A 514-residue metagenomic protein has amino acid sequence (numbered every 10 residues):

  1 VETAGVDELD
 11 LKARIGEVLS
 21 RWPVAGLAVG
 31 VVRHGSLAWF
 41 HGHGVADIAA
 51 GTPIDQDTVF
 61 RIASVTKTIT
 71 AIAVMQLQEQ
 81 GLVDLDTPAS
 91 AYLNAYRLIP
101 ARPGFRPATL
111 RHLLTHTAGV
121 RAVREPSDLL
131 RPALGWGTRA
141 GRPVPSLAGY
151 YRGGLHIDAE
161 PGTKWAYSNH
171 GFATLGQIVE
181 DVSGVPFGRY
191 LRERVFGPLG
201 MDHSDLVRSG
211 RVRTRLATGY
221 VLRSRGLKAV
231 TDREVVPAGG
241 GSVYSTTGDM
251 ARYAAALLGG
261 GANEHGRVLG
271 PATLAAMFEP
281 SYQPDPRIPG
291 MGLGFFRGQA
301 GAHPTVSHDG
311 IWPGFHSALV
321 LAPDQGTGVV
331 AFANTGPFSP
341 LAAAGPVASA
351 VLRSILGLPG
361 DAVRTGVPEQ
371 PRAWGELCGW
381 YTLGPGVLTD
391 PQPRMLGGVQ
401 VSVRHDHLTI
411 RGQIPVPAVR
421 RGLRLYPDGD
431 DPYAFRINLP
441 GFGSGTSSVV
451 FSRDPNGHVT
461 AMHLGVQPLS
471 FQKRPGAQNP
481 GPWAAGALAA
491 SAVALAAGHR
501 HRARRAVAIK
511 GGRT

Functional and structural regions predicted by a protein language model:
E2, A506-T514: Intrinsically disordered, highly charged
E2-H41, L134, E180-V185, R189-E193 (+2 more regions): Catalytic loop of the DD-peptidase/beta-lactamase superfamily, centered on the K-T-G motif and neighboring
L9, R21, R33-S36, V45-N169 (+3 more regions): Active-site-proximal loop and beta-strand segments within enzyme catalytic domains
A38-F40, Y96-F105, A118-P126, G188 (+3 more regions): Secretory-pathway/luminal and periplasmic proteins that interact with or process carbohydrate-rich
T70-A71, G171-G176, A251: Well-ordered alpha-helical segments within folded domains of soluble proteins
L93, L114-A118, L199, L257 (+1 more regions): Hydrophobic aliphatic residues
R106-T109, G171, S242, T246-D249: An acidic site on a long C-lobe helix of protein kinase domains
A494-A506: Short hydrophobic alpha-helical membrane-entry/anchor segments
